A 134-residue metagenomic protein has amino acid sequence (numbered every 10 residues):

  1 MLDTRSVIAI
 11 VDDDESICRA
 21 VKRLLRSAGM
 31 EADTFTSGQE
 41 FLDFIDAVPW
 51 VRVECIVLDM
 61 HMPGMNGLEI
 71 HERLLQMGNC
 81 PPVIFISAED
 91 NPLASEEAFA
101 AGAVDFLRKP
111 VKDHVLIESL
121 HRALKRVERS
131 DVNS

Functional and structural regions predicted by a protein language model:
E15-D33: Two-component/phosphorelay signaling modules centered on CheY-like receiver
T34-C55: Acidic, metal-coordinating helix/loop segments flanking the phosphotransfer/catalytic sites of two-component signaling
T36-S37, N66-I70: Acidic catalytic/metal-coordinating carboxylates
D43, L68-N79: Short amphipathic alpha-helix used as the core "switch/output" element in two-component signaling
L58-D59, S87: Active-site residues of response regulator receiver
M62: Receiver (REC) domain active-site loop signature in two-component systems and cognate sites in sensor histidine kinases
E69, D90-D105: Alpha4 helix (beta4-alpha4-beta5 surface) of REC/receiver domains from two-component response regulators
L93, V111-H121, V132: C-terminal output helix
